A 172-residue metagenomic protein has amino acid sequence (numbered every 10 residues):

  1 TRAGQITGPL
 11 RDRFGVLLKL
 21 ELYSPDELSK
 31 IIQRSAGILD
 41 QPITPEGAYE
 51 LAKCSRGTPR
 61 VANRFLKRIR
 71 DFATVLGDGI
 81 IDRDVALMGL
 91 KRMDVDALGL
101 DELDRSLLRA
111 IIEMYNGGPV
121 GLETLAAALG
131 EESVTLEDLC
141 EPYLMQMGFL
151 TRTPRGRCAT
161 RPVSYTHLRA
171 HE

Functional and structural regions predicted by a protein language model:
A3-R13: Short regulatory helix/loop adjacent to the ATP-binding pocket of P-loop NTPases
L20-K67, D71-D84, D96-L98: Conserved C-terminal "switch" segment of AAA+ ATPases
L90-S106: Short alpha-helical segments that sit at the start of domains
D104-I112, E141: Hydrophobic residues on short alpha-helical segments
G117-A128: Short acidic, hydrophobic short linear motifs in intrinsically disordered regions
E131-Y143: Short amphipathic alpha-helical interaction segments
M145-R155: A short, conserved structural fragment
T166-E172: Conserved small/polar residues in nucleotide/adenosyl-binding loops
